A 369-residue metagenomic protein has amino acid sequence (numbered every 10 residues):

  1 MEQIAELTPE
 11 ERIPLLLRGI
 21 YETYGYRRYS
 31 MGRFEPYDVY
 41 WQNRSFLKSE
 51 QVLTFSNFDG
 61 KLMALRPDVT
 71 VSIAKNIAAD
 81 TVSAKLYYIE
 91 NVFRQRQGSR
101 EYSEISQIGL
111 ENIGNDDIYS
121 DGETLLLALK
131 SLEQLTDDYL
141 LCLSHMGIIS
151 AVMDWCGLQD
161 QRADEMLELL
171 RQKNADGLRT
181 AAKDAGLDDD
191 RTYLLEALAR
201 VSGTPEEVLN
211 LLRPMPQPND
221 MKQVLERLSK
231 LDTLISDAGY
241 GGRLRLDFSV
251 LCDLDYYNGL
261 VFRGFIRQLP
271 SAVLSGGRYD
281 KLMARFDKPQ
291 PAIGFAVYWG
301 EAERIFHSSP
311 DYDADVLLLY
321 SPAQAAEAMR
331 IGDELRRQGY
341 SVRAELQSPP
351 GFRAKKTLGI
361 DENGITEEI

Functional and structural regions predicted by a protein language model:
M1-R66, G122: TRNA-binding/sensing appendages of the translation machinery
P9-Y24, P36, D68-A79, Y88-D137 (+1 more regions): Positively charged, Gly/Ser-enriched RNA/tRNA-binding surfaces
R28-M31, L86-Y88, L140-S144, R245-D247: A structural signal for short, well-ordered beta-strand segments and their strand-loop junctions that often border
M31-E50, S144-D154, V250-G259, P350-K355: Beta-rich nucleic-acid/ligand-interaction surfaces
Q51-N57, L158-T180, L187, Y240 (+1 more regions): Acidic, His- and aromatic-enriched active-site or binding-groove loops in soluble protein domains that engage sugars
T54-A64, E168-L169, N363-I369: Short, basic, helix/turn surface patches
L65, S144, V297: A conserved hydrophobic position in a structured secondary element of the catalytic/binding core that shapes
L135-D138, C142-D154, Q159-A163, D176-G177: Extended alpha-helical scaffolds
